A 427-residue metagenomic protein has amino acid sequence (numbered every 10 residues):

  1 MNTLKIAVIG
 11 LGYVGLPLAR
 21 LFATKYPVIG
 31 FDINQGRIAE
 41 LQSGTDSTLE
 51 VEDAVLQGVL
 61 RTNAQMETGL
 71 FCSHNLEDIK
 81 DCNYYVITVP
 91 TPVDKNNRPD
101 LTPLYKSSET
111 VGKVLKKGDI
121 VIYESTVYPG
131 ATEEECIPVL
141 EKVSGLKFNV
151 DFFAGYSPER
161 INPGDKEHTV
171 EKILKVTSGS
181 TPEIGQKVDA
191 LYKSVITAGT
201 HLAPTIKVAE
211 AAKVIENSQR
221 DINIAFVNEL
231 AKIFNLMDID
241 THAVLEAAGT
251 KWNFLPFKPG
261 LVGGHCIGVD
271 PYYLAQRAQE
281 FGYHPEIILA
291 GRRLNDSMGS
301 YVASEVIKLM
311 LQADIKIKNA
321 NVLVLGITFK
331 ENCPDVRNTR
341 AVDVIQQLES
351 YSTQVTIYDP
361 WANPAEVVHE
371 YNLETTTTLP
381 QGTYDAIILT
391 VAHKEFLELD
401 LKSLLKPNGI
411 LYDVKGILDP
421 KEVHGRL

Functional and structural regions predicted by a protein language model:
M1-L427: Structural/interface elements that position substrates and couple domains in central-metabolism enzymes
